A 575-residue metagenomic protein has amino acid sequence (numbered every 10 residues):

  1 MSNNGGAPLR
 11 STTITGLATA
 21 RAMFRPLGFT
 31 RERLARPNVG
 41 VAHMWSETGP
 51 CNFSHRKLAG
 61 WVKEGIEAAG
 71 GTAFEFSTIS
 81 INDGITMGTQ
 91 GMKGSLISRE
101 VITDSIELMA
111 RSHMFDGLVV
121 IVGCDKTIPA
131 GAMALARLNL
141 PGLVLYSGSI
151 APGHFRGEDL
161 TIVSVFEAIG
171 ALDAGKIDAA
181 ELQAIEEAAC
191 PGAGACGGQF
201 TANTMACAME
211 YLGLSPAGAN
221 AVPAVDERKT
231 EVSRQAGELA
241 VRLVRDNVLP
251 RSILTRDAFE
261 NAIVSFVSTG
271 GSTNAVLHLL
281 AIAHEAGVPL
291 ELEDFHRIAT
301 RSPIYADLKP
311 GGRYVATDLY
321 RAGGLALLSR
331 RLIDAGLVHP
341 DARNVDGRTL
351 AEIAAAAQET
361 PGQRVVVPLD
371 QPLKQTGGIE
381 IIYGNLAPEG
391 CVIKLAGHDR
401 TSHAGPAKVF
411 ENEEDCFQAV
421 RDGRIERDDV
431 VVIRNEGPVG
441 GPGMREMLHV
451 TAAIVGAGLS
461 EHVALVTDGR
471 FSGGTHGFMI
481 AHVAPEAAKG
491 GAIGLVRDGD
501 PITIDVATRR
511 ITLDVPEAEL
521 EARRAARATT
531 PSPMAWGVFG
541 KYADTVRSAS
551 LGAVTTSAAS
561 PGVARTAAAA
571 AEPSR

Functional and structural regions predicted by a protein language model:
M1-C51, L58-I79, G84-I85, Q90-S95 (+4 more regions): Catalytic or ion-coupling anion/metal-binding cores of large enzyme and transporter domains
I66, S105-M109: Glycine-rich, N-terminal phosphate-binding loop and its surrounding beta-alpha-beta segment
S95-D104: Glycine-rich, highly charged phosphate/nucleotide-binding loops
M109-G131, L143-Y146: A short, small-residue-rich loop immediately preceding and capping a beta-strand
